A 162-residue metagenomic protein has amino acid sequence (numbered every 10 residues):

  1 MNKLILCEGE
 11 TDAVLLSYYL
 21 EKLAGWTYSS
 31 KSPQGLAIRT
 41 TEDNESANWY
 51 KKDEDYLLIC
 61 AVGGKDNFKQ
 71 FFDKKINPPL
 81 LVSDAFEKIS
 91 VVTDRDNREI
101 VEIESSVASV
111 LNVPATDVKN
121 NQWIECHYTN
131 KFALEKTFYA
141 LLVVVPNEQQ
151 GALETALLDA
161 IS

Functional and structural regions predicted by a protein language model:
M1-A85, S90: RecA-like P-loop NTPase motor core
E87-S162: Activity-critical C-terminal alpha-helical subdomain
